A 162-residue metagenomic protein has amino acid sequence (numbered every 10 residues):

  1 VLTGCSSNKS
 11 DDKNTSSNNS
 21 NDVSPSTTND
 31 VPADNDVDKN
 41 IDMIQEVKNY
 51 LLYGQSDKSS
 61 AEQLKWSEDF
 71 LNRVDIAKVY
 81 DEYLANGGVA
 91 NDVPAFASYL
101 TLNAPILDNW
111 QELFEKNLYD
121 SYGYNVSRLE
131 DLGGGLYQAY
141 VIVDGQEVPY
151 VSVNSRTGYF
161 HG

Functional and structural regions predicted by a protein language model:
V1, S6-I76: N-terminal, intrinsically disordered, polar/charged segments of Gram-positive cell-envelope systems that serve as
K9, T15, N19, T27 (+6 more regions): Generic detector of intrinsically disordered, low-complexity, polar/charged segments
S60-Q63, S121-V153: Exposed beta-strand-loop-beta-strand "reactive/processing" segments of non-cytosolic proteins
N72-L136: Mature extracytoplasmic domains of secretory-pathway proteins
V151-G162: A short, surface-exposed interaction/processing loop segment used at functional sites
